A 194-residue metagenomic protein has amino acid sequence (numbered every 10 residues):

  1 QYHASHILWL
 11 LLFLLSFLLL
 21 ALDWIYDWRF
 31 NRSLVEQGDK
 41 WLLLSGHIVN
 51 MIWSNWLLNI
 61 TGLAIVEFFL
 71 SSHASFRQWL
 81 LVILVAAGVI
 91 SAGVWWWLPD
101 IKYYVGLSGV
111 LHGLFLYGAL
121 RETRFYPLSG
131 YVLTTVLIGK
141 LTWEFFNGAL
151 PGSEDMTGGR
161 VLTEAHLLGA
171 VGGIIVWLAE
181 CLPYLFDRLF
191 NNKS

Functional and structural regions predicted by a protein language model:
Q1-A4, L10-L14, I48, E144-S194: C-terminal transmembrane module of polytopic alpha-helical membrane proteins
Q1-H3, F68-Q78, R121-S129, F186: Membrane-interface helix-boundary motifs at transmembrane edges
H3-L10, Q78-V82, L128-T135, E164-L167: Alpha-helical transmembrane segments of integral membrane proteins
W9-V85, S91-Y104, M156-T163: N-terminal TM1-TM2 helical hairpin plus the immediately adjacent luminal interfacial "cap"
F17, F68, S91-W96, L114 (+4 more regions): Alpha-helical transmembrane segments of multipass membrane proteins
F17, L63, G88, T134-F145 (+1 more regions): Hydrophobic alpha-helical transmembrane segments of multipass integral membrane proteins
S54-L63, V105-L116, G158-E180: Alpha-helical transmembrane segments that form the membrane-embedded catalytic/substrate-binding core of multi-pass
D100, G106-A149: Multi-pass alpha-helical transmembrane bundles in non-GPCR membrane proteins that perform intramembrane catalysis
